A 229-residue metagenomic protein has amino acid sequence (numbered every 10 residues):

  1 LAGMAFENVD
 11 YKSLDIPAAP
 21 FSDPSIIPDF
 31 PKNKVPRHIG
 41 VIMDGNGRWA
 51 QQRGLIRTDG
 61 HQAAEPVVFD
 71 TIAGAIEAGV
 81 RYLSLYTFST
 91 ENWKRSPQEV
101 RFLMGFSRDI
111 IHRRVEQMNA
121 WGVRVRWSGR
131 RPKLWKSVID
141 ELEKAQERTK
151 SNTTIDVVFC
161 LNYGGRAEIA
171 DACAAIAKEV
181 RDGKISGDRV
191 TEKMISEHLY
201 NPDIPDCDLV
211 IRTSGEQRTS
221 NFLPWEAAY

Functional and structural regions predicted by a protein language model:
A2-Y229: Flexible, compositionally biased loop and terminal segments
